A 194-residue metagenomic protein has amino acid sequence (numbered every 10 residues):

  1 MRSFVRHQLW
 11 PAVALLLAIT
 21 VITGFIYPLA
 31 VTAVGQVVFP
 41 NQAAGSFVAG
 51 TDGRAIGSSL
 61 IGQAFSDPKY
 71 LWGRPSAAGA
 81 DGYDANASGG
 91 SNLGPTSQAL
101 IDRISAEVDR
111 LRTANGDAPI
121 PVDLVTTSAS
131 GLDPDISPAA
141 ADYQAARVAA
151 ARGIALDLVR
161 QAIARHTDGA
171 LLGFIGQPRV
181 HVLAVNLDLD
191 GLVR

Functional and structural regions predicted by a protein language model:
M1-S3, R194: Short, low-complexity, intrinsically disordered N-terminal peptides in bacterial proteins
S3, P11, T23-G24, L29-V31 (+3 more regions): Flexible, solvent-exposed loop/hinge segments and secondary-structure transition points
H7-L16: Residue-level signature of transmembrane alpha-helical entry/exit and packing/kink sites in multi-pass membrane
I19, P138, D142, R179-L183: Short alpha-helical patches at coil-to-helix transitions and adjacent helical residues in well-structured domains
R147-R194: Extracytoplasmic/periplasmic C-terminal soluble domains
